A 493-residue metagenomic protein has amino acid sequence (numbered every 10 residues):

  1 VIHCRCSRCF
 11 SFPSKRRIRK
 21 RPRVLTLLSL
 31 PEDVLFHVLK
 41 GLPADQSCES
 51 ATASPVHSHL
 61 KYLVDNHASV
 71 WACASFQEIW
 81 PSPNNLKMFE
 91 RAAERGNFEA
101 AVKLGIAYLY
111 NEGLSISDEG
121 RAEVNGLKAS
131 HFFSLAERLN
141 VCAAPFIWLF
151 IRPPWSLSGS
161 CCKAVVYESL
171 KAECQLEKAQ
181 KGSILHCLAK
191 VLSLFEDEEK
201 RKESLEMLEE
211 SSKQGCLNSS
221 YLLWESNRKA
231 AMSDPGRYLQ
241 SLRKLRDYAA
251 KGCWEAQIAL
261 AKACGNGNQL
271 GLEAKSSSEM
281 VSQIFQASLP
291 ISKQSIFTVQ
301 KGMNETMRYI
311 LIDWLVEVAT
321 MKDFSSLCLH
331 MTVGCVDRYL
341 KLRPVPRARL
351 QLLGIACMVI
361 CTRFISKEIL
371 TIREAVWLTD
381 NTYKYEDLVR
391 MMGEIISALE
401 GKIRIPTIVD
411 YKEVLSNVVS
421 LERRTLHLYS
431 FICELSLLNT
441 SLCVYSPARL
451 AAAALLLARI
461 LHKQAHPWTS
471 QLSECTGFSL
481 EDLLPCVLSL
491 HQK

Functional and structural regions predicted by a protein language model:
V1-S29: CRL adaptor-proximal regions
K20-A107, S130: Skp1-binding F-box subdomain of Cullin-RING ligase substrate receptors
P81-N84, S117-H131, G159-S169, D197-E206 (+2 more regions): Structural signature of tandem alpha-helical TPR/SEL1-like repeats, specifically the intra-repeat loop/turn
R91-A93, A136-E137, K171-A179, S211-S212 (+1 more regions): Flexible helix-coil transition and linker loops at the boundaries of alpha-helical arrays
G96-F98, N111, L139-C142, E177-L185 (+5 more regions): Short helix-capping/linker turns of helical repeat alpha-solenoids
G105, Y110-G120, R152-S158, A189-E198 (+3 more regions): Short coil/turn linking the two alpha-helices of tandem helical-hairpin repeats
Q269-K493: Acidic, serine/threonine-rich low-complexity regulatory regions at protein termini of eukaryotic cell-cycle
